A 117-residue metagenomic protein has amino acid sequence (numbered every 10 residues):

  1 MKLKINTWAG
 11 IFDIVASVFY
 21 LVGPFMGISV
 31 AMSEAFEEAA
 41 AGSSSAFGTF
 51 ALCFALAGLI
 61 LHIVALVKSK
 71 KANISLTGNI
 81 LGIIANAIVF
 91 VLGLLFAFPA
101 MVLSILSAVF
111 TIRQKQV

Functional and structural regions predicted by a protein language model:
K4-S33, S45-Q116: Membrane-embedded alpha-helical segments of small multi-pass membrane proteins
E34-A41: Membrane-interface interhelical connector segments
